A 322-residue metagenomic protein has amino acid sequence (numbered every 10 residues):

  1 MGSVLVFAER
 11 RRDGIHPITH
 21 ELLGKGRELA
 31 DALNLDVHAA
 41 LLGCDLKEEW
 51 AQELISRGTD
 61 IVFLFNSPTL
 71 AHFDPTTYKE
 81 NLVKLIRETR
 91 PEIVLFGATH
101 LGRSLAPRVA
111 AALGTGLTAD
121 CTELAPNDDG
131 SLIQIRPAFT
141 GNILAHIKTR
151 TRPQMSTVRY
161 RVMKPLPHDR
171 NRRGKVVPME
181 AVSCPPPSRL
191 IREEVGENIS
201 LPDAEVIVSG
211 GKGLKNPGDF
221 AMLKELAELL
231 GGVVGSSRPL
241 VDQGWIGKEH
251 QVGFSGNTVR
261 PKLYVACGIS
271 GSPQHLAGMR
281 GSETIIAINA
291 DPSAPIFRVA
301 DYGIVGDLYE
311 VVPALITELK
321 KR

Functional and structural regions predicted by a protein language model:
M1-R322: N-terminal glycine-rich FAD/FM-binding segment characteristic of electron-transfer flavoproteins
